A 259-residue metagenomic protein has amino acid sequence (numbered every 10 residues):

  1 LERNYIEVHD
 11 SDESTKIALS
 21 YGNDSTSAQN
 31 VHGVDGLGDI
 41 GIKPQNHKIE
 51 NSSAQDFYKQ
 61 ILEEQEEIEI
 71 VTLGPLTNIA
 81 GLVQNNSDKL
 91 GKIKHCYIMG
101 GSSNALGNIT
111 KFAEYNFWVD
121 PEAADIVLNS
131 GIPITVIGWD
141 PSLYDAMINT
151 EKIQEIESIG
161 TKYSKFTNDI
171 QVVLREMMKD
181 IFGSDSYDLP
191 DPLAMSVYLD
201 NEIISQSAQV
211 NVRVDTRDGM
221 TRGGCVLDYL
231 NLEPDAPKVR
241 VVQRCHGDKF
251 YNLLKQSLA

Functional and structural regions predicted by a protein language model:
L1-L62: Glycine-rich nucleotide/cofactor/substrate-binding loop typically near the N-terminus or early in the first domain
R3-I6, P44-L143: Active-site histidine-anchored catalytic micro-motif
T15, L19-N23, T77, G100-S103 (+3 more regions): Glycine-rich beta-alpha junction loops
S20, V31-G36, T72, I98-M99 (+2 more regions): Short glycine/serine/threonine-biased micro-segments
N23-A28, N108-I109, A146-N149: Short, well-ordered secondary-structure micro-motifs
G36-G41, N104-A105, D235: Gly-rich Lys/Arg/Thr-decorated short loops/hinges at beta-loop-alpha junctions or inter-strand turns that position
W118, E122, I134-A259: Conformational coupling and interaction surfaces
